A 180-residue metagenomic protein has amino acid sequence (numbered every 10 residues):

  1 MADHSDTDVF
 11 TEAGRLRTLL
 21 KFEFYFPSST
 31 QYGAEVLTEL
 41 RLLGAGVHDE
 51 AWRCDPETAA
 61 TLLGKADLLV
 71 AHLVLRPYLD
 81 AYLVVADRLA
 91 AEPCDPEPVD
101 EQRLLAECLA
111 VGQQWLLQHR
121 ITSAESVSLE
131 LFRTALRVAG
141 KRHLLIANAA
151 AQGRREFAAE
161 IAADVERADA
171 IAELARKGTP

Functional and structural regions predicted by a protein language model:
M1-P180: Membrane-interfacial terminal anchoring regions of lipid-handling membrane enzymes
